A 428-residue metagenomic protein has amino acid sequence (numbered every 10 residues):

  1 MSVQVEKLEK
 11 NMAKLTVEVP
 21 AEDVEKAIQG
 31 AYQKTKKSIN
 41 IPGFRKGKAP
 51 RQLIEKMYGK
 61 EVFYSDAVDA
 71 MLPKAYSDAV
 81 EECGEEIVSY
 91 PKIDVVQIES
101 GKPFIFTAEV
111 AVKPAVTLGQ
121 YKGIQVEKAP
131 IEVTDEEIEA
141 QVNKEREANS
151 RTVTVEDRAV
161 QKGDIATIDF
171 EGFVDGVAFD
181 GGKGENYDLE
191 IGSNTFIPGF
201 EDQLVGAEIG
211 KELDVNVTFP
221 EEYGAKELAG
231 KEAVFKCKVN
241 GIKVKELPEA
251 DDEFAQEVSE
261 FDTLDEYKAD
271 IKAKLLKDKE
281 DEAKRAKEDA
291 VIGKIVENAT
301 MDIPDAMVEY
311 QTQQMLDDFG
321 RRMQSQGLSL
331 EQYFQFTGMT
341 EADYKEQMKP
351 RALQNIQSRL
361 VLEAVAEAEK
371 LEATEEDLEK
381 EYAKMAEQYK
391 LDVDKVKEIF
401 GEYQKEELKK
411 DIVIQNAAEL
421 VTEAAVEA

Functional and structural regions predicted by a protein language model:
M1-A428: FKBP-type peptidyl-prolyl cis-trans isomerases
